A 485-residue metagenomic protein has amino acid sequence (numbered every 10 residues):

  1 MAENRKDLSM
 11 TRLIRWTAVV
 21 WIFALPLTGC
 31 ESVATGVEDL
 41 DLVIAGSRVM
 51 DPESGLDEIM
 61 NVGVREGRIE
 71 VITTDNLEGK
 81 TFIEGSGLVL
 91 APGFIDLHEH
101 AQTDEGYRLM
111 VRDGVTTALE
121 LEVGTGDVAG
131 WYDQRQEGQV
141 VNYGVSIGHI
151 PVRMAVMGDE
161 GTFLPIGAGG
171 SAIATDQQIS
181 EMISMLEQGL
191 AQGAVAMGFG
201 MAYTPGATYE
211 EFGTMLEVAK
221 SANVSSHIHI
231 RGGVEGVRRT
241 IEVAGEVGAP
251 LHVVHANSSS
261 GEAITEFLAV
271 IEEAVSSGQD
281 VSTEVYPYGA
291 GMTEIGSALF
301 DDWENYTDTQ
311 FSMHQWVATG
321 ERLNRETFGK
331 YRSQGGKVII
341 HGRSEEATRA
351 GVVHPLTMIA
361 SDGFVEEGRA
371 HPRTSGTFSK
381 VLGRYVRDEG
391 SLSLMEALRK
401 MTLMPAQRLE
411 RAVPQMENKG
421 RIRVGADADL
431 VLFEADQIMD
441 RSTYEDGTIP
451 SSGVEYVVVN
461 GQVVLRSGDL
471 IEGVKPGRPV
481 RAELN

Functional and structural regions predicted by a protein language model:
R5-A18: Bacterial N-terminal signal peptides that target proteins for export
R15-V19, C30-M60, R65, T74 (+2 more regions): Active-site microenvironment of metallo-dependent hydrolases
W21-L27: Hydrophobic core
D39-G46, R65, T73-R112, T116 (+2 more regions): Replace "His-x-His-based motif
G85-L90, E99, E105-G198, E217 (+2 more regions): Divalent-metal coordination cores built from histidine and acidic residues
G93-Q102, M201, S226-R231: Histidine-centered catalytic micro-motifs
H100, G124-G126, P205-A207, I230-E235 (+1 more regions): Acidic-and-aromatic substrate-binding clefts and catalytic sites of carbohydrate-active enzymes
R153-T162, A168-A207, F212, I241-G245 (+1 more regions): Active-site neighborhoods of metal-dependent hydrolases
